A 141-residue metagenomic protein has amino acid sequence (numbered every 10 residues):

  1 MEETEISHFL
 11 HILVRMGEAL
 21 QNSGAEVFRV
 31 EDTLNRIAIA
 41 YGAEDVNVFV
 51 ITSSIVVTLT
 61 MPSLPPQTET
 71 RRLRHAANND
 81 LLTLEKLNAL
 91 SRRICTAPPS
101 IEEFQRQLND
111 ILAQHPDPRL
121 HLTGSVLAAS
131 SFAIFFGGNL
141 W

Functional and structural regions predicted by a protein language model:
M1-P99: Soluble N-terminal domains of membrane-associated systems
M16, Q107, S130-S131: Short, hydrophobic/aromatic alpha-helical segments in well-folded domains
S100-R106, F135-F136: N-terminal loops that bind phosphate or other acidic moieties and the adjacent beta-alpha structural core
Q105-A113: Cytosolic juxtamembrane amphipathic/interface segments immediately preceding and feeding into a transmembrane helix
H115-W141: Core alpha-helical transmembrane segments of integral membrane proteins
